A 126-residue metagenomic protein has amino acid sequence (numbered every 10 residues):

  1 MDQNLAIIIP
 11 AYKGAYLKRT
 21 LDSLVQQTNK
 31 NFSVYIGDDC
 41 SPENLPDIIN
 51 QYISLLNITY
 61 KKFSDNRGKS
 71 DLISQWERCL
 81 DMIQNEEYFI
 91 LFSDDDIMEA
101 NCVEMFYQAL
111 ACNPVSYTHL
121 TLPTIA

Functional and structural regions predicted by a protein language model:
D2, K30, L55, Q84-E87 (+1 more regions): Active-site acidic short loop of glycosyltransferases
N4-A6, S33: Cell-envelope/extracellular polymer assembly enzymes that use nucleotide-activated donors
K13-Q26: Short, well-formed alpha-helical segments that are part of the catalytic scaffolds of diverse glycosyltransferases
V25-K62: Acidic donor-binding segment of Leloir-type glycosyltransferases
S64-Q84: Glycine-rich, basic loop-to-helix element that forms the pyrophosphate-binding segment of sugar-nucleotide handling
E86-D95: Short beta-strand-to-loop acidic/aromatic patch adjacent to the donor-nucleotide binding site
D96-A109: Acidic donor-binding/catalytic loop of UDP-sugar-dependent glycosyltransferases, especially processive GT2
H119-A126: Single conserved hydrophobic/aromatic residue that forms the stacking wall/gate of nucleotide- or nucleobase-binding
